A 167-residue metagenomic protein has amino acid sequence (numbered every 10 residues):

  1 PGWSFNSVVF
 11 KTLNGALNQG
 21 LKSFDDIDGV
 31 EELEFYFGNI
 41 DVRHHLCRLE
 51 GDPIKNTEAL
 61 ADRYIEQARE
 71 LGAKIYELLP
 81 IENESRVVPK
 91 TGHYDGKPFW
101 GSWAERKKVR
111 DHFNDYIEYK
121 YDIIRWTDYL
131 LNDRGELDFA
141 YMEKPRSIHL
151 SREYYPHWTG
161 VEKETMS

Functional and structural regions predicted by a protein language model:
P1-V30, E118: Serine-esterase "nucleophile elbow" of acetyl-processing enzymes
L21-R152, G160-K163: Alpha-helical cap/lid subdomain in secreted, periplasmic, or secretory-pathway luminal O-acyl-processing enzymes
